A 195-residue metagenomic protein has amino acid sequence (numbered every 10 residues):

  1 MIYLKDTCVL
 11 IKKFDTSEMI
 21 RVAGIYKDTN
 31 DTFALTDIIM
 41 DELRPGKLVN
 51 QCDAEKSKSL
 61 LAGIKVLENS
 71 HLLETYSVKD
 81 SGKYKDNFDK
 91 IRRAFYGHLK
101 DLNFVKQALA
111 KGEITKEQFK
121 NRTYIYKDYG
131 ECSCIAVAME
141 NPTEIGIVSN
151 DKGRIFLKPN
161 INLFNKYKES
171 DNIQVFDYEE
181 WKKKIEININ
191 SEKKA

Functional and structural regions predicted by a protein language model:
I2-P142, G153-A195: Active-site-proximal, substrate-binding regions of enzyme catalytic domains and RNA-binding/basic surfaces
G146-D151: Acidic beta-strand-to-loop metal/phosphate-binding motif
